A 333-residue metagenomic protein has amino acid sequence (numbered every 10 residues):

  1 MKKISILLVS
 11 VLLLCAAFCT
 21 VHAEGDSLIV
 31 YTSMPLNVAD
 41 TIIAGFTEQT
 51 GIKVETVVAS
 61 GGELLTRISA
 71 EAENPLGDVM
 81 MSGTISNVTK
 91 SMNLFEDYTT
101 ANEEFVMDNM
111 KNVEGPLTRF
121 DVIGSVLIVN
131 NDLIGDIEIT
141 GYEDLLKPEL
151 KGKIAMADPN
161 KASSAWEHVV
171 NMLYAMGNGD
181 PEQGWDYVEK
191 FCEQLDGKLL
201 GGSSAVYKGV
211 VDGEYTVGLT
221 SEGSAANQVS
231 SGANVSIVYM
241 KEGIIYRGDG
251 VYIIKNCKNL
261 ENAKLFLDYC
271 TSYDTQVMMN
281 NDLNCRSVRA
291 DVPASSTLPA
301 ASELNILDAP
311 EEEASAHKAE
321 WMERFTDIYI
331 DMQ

Functional and structural regions predicted by a protein language model:
K3-A23: Sec-dependent N-terminal signal peptides of Gram-positive bacterial secreted proteins and lipoproteins
I29-K53, Q228: Short, polar/charged alpha-helical segment
T32-D40, A59, E63, L76-E214: Extracytoplasmic ligand-binding site segments that recognize negatively charged/polar headgroups
S86-S91, V211-D212, T216-N234: A ligand-binding cleft/hinge motif common to bilobed small-molecule-binding domains
V126-L133, V170-L173, G248-N259, C270 (+1 more regions): A bilobed periplasmic-binding-protein/Venus flytrap-type ligand-binding module shared by bacterial periplasmic
Y187-C192, L199-L200, S231-C257: Periplasmic-binding protein-like
I254-A309: Mature extracytoplasmic/periplasmic domains
S296-Q333: Extracellular/periplasmic bilobal clamshell ligand-binding domains
